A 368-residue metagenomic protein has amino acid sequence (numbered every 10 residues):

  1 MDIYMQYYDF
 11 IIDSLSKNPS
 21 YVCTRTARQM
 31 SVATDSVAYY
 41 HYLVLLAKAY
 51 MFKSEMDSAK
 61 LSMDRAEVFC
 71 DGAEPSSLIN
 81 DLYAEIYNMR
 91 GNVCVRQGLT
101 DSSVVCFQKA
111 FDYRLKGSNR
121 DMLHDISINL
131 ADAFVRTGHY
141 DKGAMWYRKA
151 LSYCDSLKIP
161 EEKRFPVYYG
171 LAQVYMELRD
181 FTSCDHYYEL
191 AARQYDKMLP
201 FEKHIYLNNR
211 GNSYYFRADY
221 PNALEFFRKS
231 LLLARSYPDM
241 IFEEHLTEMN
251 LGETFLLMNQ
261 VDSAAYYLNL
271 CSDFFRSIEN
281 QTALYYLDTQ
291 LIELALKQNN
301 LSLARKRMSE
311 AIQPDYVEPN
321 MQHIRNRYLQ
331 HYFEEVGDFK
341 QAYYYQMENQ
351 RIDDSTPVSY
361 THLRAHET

Functional and structural regions predicted by a protein language model:
M1-D2, T34-H41, E74-E85, G117-D125 (+7 more regions): Alpha-solenoid helical repeat architecture
M1-T26, V32-Y40, F52, D57: Start-of-domain marker
D13-S14, S36, D57-S58, R65 (+6 more regions): Coil residues (strongly favoring Ser/Thr
S20-V22, A59, S103, G143 (+5 more regions): Single-residue signature of alpha-solenoid repeat helices
A27-S31, E67-P75, K109-Y113, K149-S156 (+5 more regions): Amphipathic alpha-helical segments of tetratricopeptide repeats
V44-F52, D81-R96, D121-R136, K163-E177 (+4 more regions): Conserved alpha-helical positions within TPR/SEL1-like repeat arrays
D57, D101, S302-R305, S309-E367: Hydrophobic positions within repeat-based interaction scaffolds
